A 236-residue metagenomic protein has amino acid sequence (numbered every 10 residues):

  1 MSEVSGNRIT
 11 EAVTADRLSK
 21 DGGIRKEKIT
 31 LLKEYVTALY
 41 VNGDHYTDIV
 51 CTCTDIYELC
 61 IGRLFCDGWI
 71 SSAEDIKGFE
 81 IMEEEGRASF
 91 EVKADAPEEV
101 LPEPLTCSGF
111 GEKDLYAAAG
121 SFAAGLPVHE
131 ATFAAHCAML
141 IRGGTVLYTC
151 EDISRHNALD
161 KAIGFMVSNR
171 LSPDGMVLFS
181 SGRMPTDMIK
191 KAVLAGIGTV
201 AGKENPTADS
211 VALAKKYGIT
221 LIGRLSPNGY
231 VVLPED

Functional and structural regions predicted by a protein language model:
S2-G143, Y148-T149: Intrinsically disordered, low-complexity regions enriched in acidic/Ser/Thr/Pro/Gln residues
C150-S154: Short beta->alpha transition motifs characteristic of CBS
R155-V232: Feature captures the catalytic cores and cofactor-binding loops of soluble hydro-lyases/lyases that act on carboxylate
P234-D236: Conserved phosphate-handling catalytic cores of large alpha/beta enzymes
